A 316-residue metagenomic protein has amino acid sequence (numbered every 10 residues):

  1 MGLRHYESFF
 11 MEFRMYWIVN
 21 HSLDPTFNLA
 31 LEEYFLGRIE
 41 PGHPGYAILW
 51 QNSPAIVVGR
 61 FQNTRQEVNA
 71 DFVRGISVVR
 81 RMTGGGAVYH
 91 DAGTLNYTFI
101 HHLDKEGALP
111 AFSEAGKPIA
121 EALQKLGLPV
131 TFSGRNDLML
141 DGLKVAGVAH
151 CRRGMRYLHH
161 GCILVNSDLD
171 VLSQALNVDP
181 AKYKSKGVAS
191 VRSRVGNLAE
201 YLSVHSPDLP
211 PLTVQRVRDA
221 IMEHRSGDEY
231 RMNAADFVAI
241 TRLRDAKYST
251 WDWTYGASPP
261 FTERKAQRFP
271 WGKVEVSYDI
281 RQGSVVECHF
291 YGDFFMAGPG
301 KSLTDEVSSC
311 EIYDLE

Functional and structural regions predicted by a protein language model:
M1-E12: N-terminal amphipathic/basic-hydrophobic helices that include classical n-h-c signal peptides and signal-anchor
M11-N69, H150, A175, R192-S203 (+2 more regions): Active-site loop/lid in soluble adenylation, ligation, and acyl-transfer enzymes
R65-A87: Active-site cofactor/substrate anionic-group-binding motifs, chiefly glycine- and Lys/Arg-rich phosphate-binding loops
M82-L103, K182-L202: Residues forming anionic-ligand binding surfaces in small-molecule and nucleic-acid pockets of primarily soluble enzymes
T94-N136: Contiguous, small/hydrophobic- and glycine-enriched helical/loop subdomains that border and often "cap" functional
L128-F132, N136-S193: Internal, well-ordered alpha/beta segment that forms a basic, Gly-enriched binding/recognition surface
A149-H150, I163-V165, Q267, V274-F294: Short beta-strand elements
V195-L198, S284-E316: Active-site- and interface-proximal helix/loop "cap" or "latch" segments in soluble metabolic and energy-transducing
